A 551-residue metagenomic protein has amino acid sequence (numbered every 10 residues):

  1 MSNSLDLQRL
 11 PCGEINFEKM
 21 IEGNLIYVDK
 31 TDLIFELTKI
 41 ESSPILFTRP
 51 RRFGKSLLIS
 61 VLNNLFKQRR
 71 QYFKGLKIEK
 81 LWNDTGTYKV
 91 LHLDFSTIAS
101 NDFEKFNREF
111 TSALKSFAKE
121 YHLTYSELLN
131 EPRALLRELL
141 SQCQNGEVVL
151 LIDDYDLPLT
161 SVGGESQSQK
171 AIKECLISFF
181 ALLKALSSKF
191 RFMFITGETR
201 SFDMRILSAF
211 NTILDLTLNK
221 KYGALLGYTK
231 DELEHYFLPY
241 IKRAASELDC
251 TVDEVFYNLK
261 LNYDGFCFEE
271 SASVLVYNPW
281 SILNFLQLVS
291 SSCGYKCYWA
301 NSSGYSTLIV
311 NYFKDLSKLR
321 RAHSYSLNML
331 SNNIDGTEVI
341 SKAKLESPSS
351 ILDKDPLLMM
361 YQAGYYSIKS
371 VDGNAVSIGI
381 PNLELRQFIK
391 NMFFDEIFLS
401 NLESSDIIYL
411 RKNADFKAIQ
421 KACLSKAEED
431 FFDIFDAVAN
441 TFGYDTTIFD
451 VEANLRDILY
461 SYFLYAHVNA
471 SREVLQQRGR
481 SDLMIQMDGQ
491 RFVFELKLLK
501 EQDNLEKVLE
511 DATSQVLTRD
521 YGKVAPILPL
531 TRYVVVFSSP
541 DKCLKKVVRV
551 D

Functional and structural regions predicted by a protein language model:
S2-R52, L58-F66, R70-L76: Walker A/P-loop-proximal flanking segment of P-loop NTPase domains
G13, R70-K119: P-loop NTPase motor core
E138-S141, K170-M193, T518-G522: Substrate-engagement module of ASCE P-loop NTPases
Q144-Q169: Conserved P-loop NTPase "ATPase switch" module shared by AAA+ and STAND
V149-D153, S178, R191-E198: Structural recognition of the conserved hydrophobic beta-strand(s) that form the central parallel beta-sheet of P-loop
R205-A209, L216-Q287: Amphipathic alpha-helical segments of the small helical/lid subdomains adjacent to P-loop NTPase cores
I213, Y277-S514, T518-D520, K542-D551: Extended alpha-helical interface modules used as scaffolds for assembling large macromolecular complexes
V524, L528-D551: Domain-level recognition of nuclease-like catalytic cores that cleave nucleotide substrates
